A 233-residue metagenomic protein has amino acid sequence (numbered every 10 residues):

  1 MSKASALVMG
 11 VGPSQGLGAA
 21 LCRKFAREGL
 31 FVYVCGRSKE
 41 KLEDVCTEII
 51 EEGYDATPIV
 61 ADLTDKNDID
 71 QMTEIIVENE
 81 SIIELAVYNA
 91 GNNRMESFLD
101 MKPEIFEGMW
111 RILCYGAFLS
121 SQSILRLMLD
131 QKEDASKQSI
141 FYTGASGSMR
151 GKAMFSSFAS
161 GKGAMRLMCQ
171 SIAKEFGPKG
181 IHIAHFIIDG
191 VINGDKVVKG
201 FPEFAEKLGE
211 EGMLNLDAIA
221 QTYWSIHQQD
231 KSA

Functional and structural regions predicted by a protein language model:
S2-Y33: Canonical Rossmann dinucleotide-binding motif of NAD(H)/NADP(H)-dependent dehydrogenases/reductases, specifically
G10-G12, E133-A164, C169-Q170, K174-G177 (+1 more regions): Catalytic loop of short-chain dehydrogenase/reductase
L30-D44: Conserved glycine-rich Rossmann-like NAD(P)H-binding loop of the short-chain dehydrogenase/reductase
E40, V60-M72, P103: The beta1-alpha1 cofactor-binding region of Rossmann-like NAD(H)/NADP(H)-dependent oxidoreductases
M72, V87, S120-I124: Hydrophobic positions on the long internal alpha-helix of Rossmann-like NAD(P)-dependent oxidoreductase domains
E78, I112-D134: Amphipathic alpha-helical dimer-interface segment in Rossmann-like NAD(P)H-dependent oxidoreductases
N92, L99-L119, F141, M165: Catalytic Tyr-X3-Lys loop
P178-N193, K199-A233: C-terminal helical subdomain
